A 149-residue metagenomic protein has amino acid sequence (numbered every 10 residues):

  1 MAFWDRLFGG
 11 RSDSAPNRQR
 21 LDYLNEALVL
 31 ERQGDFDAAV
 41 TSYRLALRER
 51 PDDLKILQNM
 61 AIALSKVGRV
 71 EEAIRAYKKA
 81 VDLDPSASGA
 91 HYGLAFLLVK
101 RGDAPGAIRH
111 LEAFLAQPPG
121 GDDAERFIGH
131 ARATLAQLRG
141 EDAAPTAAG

Functional and structural regions predicted by a protein language model:
A15-D52: Alpha-helical segment of the N-proximal tetratricopeptide repeat
L47-R48, K78-D82, A116: Conserved structural position within tetratricopeptide repeats
F96-D123, G129-A136: TPR/TPR-like (Sel1-like) alpha-helical repeat modules
